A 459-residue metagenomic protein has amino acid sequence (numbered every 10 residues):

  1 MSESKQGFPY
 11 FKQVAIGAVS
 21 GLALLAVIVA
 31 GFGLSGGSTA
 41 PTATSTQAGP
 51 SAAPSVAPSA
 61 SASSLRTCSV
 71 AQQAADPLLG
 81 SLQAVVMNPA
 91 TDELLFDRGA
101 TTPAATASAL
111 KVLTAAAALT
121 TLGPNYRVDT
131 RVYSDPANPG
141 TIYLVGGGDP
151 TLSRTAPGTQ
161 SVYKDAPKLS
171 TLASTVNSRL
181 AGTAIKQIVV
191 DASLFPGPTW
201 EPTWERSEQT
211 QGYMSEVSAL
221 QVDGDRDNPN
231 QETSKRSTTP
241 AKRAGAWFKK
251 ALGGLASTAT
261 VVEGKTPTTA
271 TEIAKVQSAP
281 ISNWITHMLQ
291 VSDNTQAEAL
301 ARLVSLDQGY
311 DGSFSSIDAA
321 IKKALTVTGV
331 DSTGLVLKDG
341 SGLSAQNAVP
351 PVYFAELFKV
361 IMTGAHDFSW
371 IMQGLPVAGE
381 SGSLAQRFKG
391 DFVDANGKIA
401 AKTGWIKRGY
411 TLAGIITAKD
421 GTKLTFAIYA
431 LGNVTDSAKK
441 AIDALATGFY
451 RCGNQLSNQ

Functional and structural regions predicted by a protein language model:
S2-L25: N-terminal export and membrane-targeting signals
P41-A105, P124, L172-G182: Beta-lactamase-like hydrolase cores
S81, G140-S170, S174-S218, D225 (+2 more regions): Mid-domain, small-residue-enriched loop/turn segments at the edges of structured enzyme/sensor domains
D92, A105-P124, I188, L220 (+3 more regions): Active-site SXXK
L95-D97, S305-Q459: Small-residue-rich helix-loop
T120-P136, T258-E263, F368-M372: Short, well-structured active-site flanking segments
V132-S134, E208-T210, Y410-A418: Short, surface-exposed beta-strand/loop micro-motifs that present aromatic residues
E216, D225-W370: A small/polar active-site loop signature that marks catalytic segments
